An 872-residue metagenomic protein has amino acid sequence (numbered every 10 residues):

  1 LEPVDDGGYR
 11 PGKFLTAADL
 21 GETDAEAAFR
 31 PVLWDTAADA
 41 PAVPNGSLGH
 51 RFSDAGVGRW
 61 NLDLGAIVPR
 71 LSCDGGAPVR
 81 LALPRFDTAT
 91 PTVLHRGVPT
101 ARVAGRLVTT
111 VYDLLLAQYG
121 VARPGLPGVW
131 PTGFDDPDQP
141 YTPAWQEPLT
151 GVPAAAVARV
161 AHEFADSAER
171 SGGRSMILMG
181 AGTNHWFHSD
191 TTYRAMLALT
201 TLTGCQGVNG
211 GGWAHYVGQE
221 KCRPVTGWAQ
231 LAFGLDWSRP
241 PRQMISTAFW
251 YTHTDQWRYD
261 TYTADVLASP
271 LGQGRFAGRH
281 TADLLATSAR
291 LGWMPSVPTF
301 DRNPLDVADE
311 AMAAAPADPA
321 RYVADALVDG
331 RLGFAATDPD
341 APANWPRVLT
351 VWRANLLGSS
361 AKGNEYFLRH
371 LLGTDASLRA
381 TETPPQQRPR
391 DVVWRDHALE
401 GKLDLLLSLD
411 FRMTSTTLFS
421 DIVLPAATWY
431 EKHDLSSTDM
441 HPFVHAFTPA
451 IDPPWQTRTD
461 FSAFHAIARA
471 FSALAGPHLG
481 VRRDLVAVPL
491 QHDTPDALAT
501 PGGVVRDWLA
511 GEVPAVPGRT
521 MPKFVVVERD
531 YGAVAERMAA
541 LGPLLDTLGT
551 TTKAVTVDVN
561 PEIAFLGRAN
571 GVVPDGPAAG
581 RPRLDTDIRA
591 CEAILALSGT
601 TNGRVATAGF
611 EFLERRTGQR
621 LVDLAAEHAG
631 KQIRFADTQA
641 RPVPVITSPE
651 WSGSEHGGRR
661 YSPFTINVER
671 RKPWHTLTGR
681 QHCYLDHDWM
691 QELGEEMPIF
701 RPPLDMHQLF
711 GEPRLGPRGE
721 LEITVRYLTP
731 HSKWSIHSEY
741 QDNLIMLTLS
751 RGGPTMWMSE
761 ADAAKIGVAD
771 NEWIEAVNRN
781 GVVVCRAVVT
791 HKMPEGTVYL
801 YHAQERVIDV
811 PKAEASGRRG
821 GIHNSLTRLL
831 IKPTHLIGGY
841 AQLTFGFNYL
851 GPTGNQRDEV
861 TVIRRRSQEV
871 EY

Functional and structural regions predicted by a protein language model:
L1-R170: Long, well-ordered, tryptophan-enriched scaffold segments
T90, G105-Q118, R123, T201-F419 (+1 more regions): Extended redox/cofactor-interaction regions of prokaryotic respiratory oxidoreductases
W145-L149, M179-F187, Y216-K221, N355-L356 (+1 more regions): Conserved short loop/turn motifs at secondary-structure junctions
E163-F164, G180-G182, G212-R223, V481-P495 (+1 more regions): A glycine-rich phosphate-binding loop feature that marks nucleotide/adenosyl-phosphate handling sites
S171-M176, G207-A214, E382, P477-R483: Flexible, glycine/charged-enriched surface loops at secondary-structure junctions
A317-A320, S462-M521, V526, A578-R581 (+6 more regions): Long, contiguous, secondary-structure-rich segments that constitute the structural scaffold of globular domains
L403-L405, F411-R412, P449-S472, E775: Phosphate/diphosphate-binding loops
S420-F447: Flexible glycine/proline-rich, aromatic-decorated loop/lid segments
